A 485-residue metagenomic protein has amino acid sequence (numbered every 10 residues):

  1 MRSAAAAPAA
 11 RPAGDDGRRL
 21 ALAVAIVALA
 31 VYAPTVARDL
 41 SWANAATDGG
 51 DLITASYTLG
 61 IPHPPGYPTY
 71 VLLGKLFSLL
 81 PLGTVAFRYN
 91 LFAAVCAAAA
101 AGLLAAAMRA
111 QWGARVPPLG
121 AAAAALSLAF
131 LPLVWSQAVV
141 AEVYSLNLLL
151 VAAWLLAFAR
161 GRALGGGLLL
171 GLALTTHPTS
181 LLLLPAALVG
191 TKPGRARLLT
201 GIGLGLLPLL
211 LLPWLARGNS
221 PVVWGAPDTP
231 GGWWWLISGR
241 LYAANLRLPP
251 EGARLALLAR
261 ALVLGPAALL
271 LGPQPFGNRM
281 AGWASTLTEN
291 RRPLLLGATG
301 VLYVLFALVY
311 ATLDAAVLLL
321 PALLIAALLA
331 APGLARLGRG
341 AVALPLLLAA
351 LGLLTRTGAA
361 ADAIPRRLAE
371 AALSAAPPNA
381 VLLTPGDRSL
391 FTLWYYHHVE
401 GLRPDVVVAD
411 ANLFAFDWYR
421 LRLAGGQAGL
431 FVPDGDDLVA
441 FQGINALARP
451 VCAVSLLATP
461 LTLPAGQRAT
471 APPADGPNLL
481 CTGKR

Functional and structural regions predicted by a protein language model:
G17-N44, T54, F130, P178 (+3 more regions): Transmembrane signal-anchor helices characteristic of membrane glycosylation enzymes that use polyprenol
R18-I26, L104-F130, L149, G165 (+3 more regions): Transmembrane-helix signature of polytopic, membrane-embedded enzymes that assemble or transfer cell-envelope glycans
L22, L91-A114, A153, L328-L329: Transmembrane-helix motifs of polytopic, lipid-linked glycan transferases
P34-A37, L59, V71, G83-N90 (+6 more regions): Aromatic- and kink-enriched transmembrane "portal" helix at the membrane-lumen/periplasm boundary that abuts
T35-L52, P62-L73, F87, V222-A226 (+1 more regions): Extracytoplasmic catalytic/substrate-binding loops of multi-pass membrane glycan-assembly enzymes
H63, Y67, L133, L164 (+1 more regions): Transmembrane helices and adjacent periplasmic/lumenal helix-loop junctions of polyprenol-phosphate-dependent
Q111-R115, A138, V151-G165, A173: Membrane-interface transmembrane helices that cradle and orient dolichyl/undecaprenyl
A123, V140-A141, L148, A173-G190 (+6 more regions): ER/secretory pathway lumenal C-terminal domains and tails of membrane proteins involved in glycoprotein biogenesis
